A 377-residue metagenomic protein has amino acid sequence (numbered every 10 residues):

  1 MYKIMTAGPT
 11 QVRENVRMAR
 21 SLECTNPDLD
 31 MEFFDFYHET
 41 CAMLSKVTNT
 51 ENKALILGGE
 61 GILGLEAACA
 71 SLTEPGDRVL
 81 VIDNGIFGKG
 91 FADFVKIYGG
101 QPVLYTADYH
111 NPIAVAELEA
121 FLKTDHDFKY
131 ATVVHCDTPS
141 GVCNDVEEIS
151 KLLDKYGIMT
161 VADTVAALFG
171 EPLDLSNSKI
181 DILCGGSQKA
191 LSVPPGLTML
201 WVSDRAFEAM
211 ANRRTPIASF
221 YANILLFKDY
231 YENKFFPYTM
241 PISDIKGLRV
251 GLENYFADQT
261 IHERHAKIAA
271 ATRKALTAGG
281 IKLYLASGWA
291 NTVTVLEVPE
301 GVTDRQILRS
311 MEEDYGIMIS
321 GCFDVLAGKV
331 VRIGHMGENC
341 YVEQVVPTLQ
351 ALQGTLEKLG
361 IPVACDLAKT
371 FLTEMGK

Functional and structural regions predicted by a protein language model:
Y2-G58, I62: A glycine-/small-polar-enriched, mobile loop at the entrance of the PLP active site in fold-type I
Q11-V12, Q188-K274: Active-site C-terminal subdomain of aminotransferase-like
E39-V47, L252-Y284, R309-S310: Conserved PLP-dependent catalytic core of the aminotransferase class-I/II
E51-L80, N84, G88-A92: Conserved beta-loop-alpha segment that forms the PLP phosphate-binding cup at the N-terminus of a helix
I113-T164, F169, I182, A190: Active-site phosphate-binding strand-loop segment of PLP-dependent enzymes
S176-Q188: Conserved active-site segment immediately N-terminal to the catalytic lysine that forms the internal aldimine
K282-D314: Conserved PLP-binding catalytic core of the aspartate aminotransferase-like
K329-K377: PLP-dependent enzyme catalytic core of the Aspartate aminotransferase-like
